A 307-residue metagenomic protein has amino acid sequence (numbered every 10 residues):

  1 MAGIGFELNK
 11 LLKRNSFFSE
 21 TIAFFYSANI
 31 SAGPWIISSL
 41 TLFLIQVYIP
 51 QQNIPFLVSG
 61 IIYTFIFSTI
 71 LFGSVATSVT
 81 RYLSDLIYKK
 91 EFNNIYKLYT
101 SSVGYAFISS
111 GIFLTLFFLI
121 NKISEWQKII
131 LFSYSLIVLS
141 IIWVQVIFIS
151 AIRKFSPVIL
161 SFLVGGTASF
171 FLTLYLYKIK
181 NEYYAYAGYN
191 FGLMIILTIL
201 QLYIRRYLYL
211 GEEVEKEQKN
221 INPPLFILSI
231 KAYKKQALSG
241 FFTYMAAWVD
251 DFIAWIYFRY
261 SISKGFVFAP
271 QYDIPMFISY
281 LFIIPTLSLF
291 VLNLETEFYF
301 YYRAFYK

Functional and structural regions predicted by a protein language model:
M1-S38, P55-F56, P224-Q236: N-terminal membrane topogenesis motif
R14-S19, I49-T64, Y177-E182, L225-F226 (+1 more regions): Membrane-interface segments at the starts/ends of alpha-helical transmembrane spans
P50-S59, K89-Y96, I112-I137: Membrane-interface helix-capping segments at transmembrane helix termini in multi-pass transporters
I62-F67, G104-F107, I120-I149, I159: Alpha-helical transmembrane segments of multi-pass membrane proteins
I70-T100, V291-K307: Transmembrane-helix boundary and interhelical linker motifs in polytopic inner-membrane proteins
Y105-S133, Y186-R205: Short alpha-helical transmembrane segments in multi-pass integral membrane proteins
S161-Y207: Hydrophobic alpha-helical transmembrane segments
G192, I196, L200-T296: Transmembrane helical elements of multi-pass membrane transporters/channels
